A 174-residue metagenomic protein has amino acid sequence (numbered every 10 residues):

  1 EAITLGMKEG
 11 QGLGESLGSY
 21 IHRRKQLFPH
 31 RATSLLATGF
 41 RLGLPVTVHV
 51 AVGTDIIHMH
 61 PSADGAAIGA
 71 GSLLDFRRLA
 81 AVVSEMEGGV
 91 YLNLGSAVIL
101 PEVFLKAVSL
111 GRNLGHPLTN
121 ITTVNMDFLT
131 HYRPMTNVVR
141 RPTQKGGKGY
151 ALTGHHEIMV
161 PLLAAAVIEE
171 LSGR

Functional and structural regions predicted by a protein language model:
E1-L42, T47-V48: Ligand-binding beta-strand-loop-alpha-helix segment within the catalytic cores of soluble metabolic enzymes
R24, I68-S72, L92-S96, L152: Glycine- and other small-residue-rich loops at beta-strand/loop junctions that grip anionic moieties
F28, V50-A51, G65-V83: A general structural motif
L36-F40, A80-E85: Short, conserved, surface-exposed binding loops centered on an aromatic residue
T47, V90-N93: Structural motif
T47-P61, G65: Active-site rim beta-loop-alpha module in soluble metabolic enzymes
A51-G53, L94-A97: Histidine- and/or cysteine-centered catalytic micro-motif in compact active-site loops
A81-V82, G88-V90, A97-R174: C-terminal functional extensions of proteins
